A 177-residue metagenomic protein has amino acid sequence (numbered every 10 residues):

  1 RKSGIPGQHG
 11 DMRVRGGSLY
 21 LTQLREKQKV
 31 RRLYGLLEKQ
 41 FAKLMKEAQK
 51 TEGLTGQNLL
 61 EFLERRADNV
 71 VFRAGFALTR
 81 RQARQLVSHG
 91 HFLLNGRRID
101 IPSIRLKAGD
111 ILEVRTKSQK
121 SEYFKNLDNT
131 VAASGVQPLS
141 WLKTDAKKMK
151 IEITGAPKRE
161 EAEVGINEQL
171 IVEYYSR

Functional and structural regions predicted by a protein language model:
R1-A74, R98-R177: Ferredoxin-like alpha/beta domains used as RNA- or RNAP-binding modules
R73, S88-H89: Short, intrinsically disordered, mixed-charge
A77-R80: Beta-rich strand-turn-strand
Q82-A83, P102: Short, flexible, glycine/charge-rich loop motifs used to bind or transfer phosphoryl groups or to couple energy/partner
L86-V87, L106: Short, well-ordered loop/turn sites that connect or cap secondary structure elements
G90-L94, R98-D100: Glycine- and Gly-Pro-enriched alpha-helical subdomains that act as flexible, kink-prone "lid/hinge" or packing modules
